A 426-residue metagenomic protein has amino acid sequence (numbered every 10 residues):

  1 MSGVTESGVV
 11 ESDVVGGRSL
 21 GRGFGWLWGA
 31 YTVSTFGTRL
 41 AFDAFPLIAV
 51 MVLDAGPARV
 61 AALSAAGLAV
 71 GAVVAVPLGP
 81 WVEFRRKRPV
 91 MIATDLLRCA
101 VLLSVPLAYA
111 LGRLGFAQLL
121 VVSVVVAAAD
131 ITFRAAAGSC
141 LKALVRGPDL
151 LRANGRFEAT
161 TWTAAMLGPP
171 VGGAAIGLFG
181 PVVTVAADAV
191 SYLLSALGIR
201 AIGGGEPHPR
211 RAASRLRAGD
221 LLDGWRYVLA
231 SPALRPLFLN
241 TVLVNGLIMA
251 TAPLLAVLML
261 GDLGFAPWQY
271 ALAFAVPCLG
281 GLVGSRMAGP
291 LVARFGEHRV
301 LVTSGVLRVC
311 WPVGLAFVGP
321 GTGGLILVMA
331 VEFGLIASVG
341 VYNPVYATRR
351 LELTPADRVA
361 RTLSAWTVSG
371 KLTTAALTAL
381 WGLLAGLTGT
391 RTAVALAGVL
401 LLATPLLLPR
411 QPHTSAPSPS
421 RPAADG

Functional and structural regions predicted by a protein language model:
M1-G426: Alpha-helical transmembrane-bundle signature of multi-pass membrane transport and export proteins
